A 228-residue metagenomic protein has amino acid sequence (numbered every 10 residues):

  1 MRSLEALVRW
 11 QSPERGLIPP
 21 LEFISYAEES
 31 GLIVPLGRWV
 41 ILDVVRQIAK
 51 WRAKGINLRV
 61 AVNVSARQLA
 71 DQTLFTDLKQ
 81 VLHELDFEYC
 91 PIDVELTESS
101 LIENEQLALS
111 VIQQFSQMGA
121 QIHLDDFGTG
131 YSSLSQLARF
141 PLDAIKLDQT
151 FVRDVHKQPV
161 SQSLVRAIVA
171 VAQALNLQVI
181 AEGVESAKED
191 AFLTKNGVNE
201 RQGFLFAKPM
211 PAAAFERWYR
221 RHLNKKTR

Functional and structural regions predicted by a protein language model:
M1-F87, S99-S100, Q113-Q114, L134: Bacterial c-di-GMP phosphodiesterase EAL domain
S3, L7, V60, K79-V155 (+1 more regions): The catalytic core of metal-dependent phosphodiesterases that act on cyclic dinucleotides
P19, T73-F75, L107-A108, S133 (+3 more regions): Residues at alpha-helix caps and immediate loop-helix transition turns in enzyme cores, especially N- and C-cap
S25, D71, R139, K157 (+2 more regions): Phosphate-coordinating loops and pocket residues in cytosolic domains that bind phosphorylated ligands
L36-W39, S161-A167: Conserved acetyl-CoA-binding loop-helix of GNAT-fold acetyltransferases
T194, M210-R228: C-terminal helical cap(s) of enzyme catalytic domains, especially alpha/beta-barrels
